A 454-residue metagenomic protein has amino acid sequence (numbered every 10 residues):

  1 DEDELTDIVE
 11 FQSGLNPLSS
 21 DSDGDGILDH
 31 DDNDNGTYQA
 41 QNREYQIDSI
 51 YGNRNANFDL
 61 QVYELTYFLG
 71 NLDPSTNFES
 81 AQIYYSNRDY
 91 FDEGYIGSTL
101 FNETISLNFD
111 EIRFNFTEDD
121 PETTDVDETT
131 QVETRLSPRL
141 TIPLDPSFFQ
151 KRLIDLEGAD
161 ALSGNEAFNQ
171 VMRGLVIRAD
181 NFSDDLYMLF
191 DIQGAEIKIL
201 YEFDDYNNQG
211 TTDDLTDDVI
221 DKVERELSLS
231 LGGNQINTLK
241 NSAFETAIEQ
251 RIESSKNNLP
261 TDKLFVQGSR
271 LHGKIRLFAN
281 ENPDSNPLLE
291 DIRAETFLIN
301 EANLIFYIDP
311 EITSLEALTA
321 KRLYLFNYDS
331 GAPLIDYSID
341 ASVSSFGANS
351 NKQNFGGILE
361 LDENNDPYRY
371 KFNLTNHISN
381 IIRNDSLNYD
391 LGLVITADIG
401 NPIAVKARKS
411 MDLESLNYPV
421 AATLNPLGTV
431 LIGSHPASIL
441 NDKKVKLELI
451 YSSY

Functional and structural regions predicted by a protein language model:
D1-N42: Extracellular calcium-associated, cysteine-rich motifs in secreted modular proteins
D34-Y454: Secreted, disulfide-rich extracellular signaling modules
